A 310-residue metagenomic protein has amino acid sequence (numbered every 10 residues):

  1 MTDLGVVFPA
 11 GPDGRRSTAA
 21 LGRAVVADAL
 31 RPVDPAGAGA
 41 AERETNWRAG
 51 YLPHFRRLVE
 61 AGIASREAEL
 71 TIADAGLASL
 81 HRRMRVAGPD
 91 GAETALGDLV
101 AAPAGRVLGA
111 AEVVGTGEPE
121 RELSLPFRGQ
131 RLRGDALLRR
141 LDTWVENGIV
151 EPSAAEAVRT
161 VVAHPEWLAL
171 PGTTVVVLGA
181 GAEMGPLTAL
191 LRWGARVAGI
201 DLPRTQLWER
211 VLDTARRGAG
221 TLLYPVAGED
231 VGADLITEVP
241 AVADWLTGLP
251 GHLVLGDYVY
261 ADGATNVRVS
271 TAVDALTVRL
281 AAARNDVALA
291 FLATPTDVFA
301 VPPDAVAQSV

Functional and structural regions predicted by a protein language model:
M1-A61: Non-catalytic protein-protein interaction scaffold segments in large eukaryotic complex-forming proteins
M1-T2, W208-L249: Extended charged low-complexity segments that act as oligomerization/scaffolding linkers
G39-A154: Low-complexity, highly charged intrinsically disordered N-terminal segments that act as targeting/localization
P152-P171: A short, basic/flexible loop-to-alpha-helix module at the beginning of a structural domain
G199-R204: Conserved acidic E/D residue at the C-terminus of a beta-strand in Rossmann-like folds
V239-A282: Active-site/ligand-binding-proximal alpha/beta "capping" segment
T265-R268, A272-V310: Long, charge-rich C-terminal accessory regions
